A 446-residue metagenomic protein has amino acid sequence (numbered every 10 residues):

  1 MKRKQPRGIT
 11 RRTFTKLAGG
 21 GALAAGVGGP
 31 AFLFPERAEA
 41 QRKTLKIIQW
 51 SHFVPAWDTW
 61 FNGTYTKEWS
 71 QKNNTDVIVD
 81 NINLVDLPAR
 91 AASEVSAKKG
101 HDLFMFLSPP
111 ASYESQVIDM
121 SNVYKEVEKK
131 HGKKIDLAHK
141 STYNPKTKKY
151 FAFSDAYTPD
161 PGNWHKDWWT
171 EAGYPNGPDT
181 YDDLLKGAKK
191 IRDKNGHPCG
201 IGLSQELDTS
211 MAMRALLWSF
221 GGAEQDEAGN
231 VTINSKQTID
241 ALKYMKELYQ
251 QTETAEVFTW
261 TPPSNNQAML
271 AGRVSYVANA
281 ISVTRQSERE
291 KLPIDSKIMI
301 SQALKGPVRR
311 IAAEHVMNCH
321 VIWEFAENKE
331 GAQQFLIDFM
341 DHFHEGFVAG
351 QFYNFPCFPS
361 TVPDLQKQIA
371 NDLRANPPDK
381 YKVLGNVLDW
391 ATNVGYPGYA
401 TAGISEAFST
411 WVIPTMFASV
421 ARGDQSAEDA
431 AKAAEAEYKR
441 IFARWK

Functional and structural regions predicted by a protein language model:
M1-T13, E36: N-terminal secretory signal peptides
K67-I135, D167-D179, N266-A268, G272-Y276 (+2 more regions): Extracytoplasmic "Venus flytrap"/periplasmic binding protein-like
D76, P145, S154, P378-E437: C-terminal capping/gating helix-and-loop segments adjacent to ligand/active sites or protein-protein/ligand interfaces
F106-P161, A215, K297-L304, N376-V387: Hinge/lid segment of periplasmic solute-binding proteins
P109, M211-A215, K243-D338: Extracytoplasmic/periplasmic substrate-binding proteins
K146-D155, D160, L185-V231, V274: Extracytoplasmic/periplasmic solute-binding protein
G187-K190, A228-F258: Glycine-centered hinge/linker elements that transmit conformational signals in sensory and ligand-binding systems
S282-D295, G306-V412, W445: C-terminal lobe and pocket-closing loops of periplasmic/extracytoplasmic Venus-flytrap solute-binding proteins
